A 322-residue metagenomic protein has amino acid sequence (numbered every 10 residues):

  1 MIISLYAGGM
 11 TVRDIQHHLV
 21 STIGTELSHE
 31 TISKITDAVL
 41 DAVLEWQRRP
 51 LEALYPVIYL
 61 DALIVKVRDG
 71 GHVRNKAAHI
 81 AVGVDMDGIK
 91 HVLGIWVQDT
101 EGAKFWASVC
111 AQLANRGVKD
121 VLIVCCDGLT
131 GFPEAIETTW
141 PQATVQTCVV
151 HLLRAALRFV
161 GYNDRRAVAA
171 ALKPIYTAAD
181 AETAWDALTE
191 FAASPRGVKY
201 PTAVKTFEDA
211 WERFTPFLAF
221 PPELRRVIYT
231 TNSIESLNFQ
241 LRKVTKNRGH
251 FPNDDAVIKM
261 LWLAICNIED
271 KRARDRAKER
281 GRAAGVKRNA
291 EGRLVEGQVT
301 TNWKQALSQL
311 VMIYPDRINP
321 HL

Functional and structural regions predicted by a protein language model:
M1-G9: Short, amphipathic alpha-helical "recognition" segments used to contact nucleic acids or chromatin
G9-L19, L188-F191: Short, charged amphipathic recognition helices of the HTH superfamily and cognate SANT/SANTA-like modules
H18, T22-C126, T130, E134-A135 (+2 more regions): RNase H-like nuclease fold core
E30-K34, A42, V57-L60, V65 (+9 more regions): Structured, non-transmembrane catalytic/binding cores
I123-T130, A135-A171: Conserved beta-strand -> loop -> alpha-helix junction used to position metal-binding or nucleic-acid-contacting
P174, A178-L322: Acidic/histidine-rich catalytic cores and adjacent linkers of DNA breakage/strand-transfer/modification proteins
